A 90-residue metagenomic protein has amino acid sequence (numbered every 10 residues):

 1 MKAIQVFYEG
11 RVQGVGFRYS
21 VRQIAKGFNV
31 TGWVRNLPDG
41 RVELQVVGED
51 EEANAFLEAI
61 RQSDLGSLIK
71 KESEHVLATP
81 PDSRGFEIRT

Functional and structural regions predicted by a protein language model:
M1-T90: Intrinsically disordered, low-complexity, mixed-charge
